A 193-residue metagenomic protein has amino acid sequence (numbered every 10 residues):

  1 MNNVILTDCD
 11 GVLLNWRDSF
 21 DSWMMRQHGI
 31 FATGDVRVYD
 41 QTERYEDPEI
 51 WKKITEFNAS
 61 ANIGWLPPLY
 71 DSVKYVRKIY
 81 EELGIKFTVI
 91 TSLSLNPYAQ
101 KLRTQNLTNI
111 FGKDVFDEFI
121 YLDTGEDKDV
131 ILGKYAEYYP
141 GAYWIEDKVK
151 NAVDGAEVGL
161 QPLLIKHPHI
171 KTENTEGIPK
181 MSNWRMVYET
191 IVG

Functional and structural regions predicted by a protein language model:
M1-K53: Active-site neighborhood of HAD-like aspartate-dependent phosphohydrolases
D8, I90, I165-H167: Generic beta-sheet signal
L14-W16, S22, F87, N96-Q100 (+3 more regions): Short catalytic/ligand-binding loop motif for oxyanion handling, primarily in non-cytosolic enzymes, centered on
R44-A59, G84-T88, F111-D114: Short, basic/glycine-rich phosphate-binding loops at helix/coil junctions that contact nucleotide phosphates
F57-V89, N96-K101: Short, acidic loop-to-helix structural element flanking the phosphoryl-transfer center in phosphate-processing enzymes
I90-Y143, V149: Substrate-recognition "cap/lid" segment bordering the active-site pocket of phosphatases
F119-T124, G177-M186, T190: Short acidic-hydrophobic, aromatic-tinged amphipathic segments that line or gate anion-handling sites
G141-S182: Acidic, Mg2+-coordinating phosphoryl-transfer loop and its flanking beta/alpha structural elements, shared across
